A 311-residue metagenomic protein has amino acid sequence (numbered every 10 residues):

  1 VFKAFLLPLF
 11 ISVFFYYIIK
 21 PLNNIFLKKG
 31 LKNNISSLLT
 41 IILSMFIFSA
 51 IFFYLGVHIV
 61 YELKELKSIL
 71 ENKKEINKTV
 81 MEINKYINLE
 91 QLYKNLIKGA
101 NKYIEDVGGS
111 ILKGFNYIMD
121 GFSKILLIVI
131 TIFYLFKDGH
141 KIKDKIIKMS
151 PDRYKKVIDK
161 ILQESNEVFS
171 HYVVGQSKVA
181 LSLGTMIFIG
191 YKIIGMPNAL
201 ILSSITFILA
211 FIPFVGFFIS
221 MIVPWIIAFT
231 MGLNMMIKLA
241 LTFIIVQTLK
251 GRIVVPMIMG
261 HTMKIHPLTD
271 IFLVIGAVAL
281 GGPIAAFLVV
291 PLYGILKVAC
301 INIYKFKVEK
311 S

Functional and structural regions predicted by a protein language model:
V1, A240-S311: Hydrophobic alpha-helical transmembrane segments of membrane transport and translocation systems, primarily multi-pass
V1-F10, I47-I51, V107-K145: Hydrophobic alpha-helical transmembrane segments
V1-V57, G294, V298-S311: Anchoring transmembrane alpha helix of integral membrane proteins
K3-P8, I193-S204, G232-K238, I265-T269 (+1 more regions): Membrane-water interface of transmembrane alpha-helices in multipass transporters/channels
F15-Y16, I132, S204-F218, I222-F229 (+3 more regions): Hydrophobic transmembrane alpha-helices
L38-I51, F122-V129, S177, L181 (+8 more regions): Generic alpha-helical transmembrane segments of integral inner-membrane proteins, especially permease/transport modules
V60-K113, K141-M149: Membrane-interface interhelical loops and short interface/amphipathic helices in multi-pass inner-membrane
M119-F229, L233-L239: Alpha-helical transmembrane segments and their immediate interhelical loop/hinge regions in multi-pass membrane
